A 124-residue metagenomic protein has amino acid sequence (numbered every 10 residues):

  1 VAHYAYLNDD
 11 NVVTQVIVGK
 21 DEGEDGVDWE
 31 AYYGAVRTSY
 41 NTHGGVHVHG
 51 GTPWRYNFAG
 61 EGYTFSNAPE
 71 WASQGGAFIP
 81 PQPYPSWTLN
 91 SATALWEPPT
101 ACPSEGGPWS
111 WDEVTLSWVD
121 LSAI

Functional and structural regions predicted by a protein language model:
V1-I124: Interaction-interface detector
